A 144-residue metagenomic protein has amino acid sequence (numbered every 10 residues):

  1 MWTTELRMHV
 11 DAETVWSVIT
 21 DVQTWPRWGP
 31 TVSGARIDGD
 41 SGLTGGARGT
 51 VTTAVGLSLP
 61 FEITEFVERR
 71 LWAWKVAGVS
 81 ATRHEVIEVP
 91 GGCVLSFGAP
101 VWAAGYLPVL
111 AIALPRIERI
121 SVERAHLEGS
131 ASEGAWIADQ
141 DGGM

Functional and structural regions predicted by a protein language model:
M1-G39, D141-M144: Hydrophobic ligand-binding cavity/cleft-lining segments
T4-L6, L59-E65, A81-E88: Hydrophobic/aromatic beta-strand elements that line small-molecule binding cavities or substrate pockets in beta-rich
V15-I19, W25, G49, I63 (+3 more regions): Hydrophobic pocket/interface hotspot
T31-S33, G45-A47, L57-L59, E68-R70 (+1 more regions): A generic structural signal for short beta-strands and their flanking turns/coil linkers
G42-T50, F66-W74, H126: Short, hydrophobic/aromatic-rich segments at coil-to-beta transitions
T53-V55, V76: Short acidic, glycine-rich loop/turn motifs
L71-G134, A138-Q140, M144: Beta-strand/loop substructures that line and gate deep hydrophobic ligand-binding cavities in soluble
